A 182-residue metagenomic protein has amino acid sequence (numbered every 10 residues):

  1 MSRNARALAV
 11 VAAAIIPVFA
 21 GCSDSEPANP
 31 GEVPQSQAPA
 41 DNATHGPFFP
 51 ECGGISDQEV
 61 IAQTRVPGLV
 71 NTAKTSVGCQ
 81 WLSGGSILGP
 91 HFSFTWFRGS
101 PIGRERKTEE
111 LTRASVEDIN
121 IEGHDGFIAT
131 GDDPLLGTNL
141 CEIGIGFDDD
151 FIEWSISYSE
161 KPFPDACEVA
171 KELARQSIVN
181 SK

Functional and structural regions predicted by a protein language model:
M1-A13: N-terminal export and membrane-targeting signals
A5-L8, V18-Q37: Bacterial lipoprotein signal-peptidase II cleavage site
A20, P50, V77, N139 (+1 more regions): Extracellular secreted precursors and ectodomains with disulfide-bonded cysteine-rich loops/domains
P27-F94, K182: Extracytoplasmic low-complexity, Pro/Thr/Ser/Ala/Gly-rich segments that lie immediately after a secretion/anchoring
P67-G131: Short, solvent-exposed recognition patches
S115-K182: A short, solvent-exposed beta-edge/loop patch
